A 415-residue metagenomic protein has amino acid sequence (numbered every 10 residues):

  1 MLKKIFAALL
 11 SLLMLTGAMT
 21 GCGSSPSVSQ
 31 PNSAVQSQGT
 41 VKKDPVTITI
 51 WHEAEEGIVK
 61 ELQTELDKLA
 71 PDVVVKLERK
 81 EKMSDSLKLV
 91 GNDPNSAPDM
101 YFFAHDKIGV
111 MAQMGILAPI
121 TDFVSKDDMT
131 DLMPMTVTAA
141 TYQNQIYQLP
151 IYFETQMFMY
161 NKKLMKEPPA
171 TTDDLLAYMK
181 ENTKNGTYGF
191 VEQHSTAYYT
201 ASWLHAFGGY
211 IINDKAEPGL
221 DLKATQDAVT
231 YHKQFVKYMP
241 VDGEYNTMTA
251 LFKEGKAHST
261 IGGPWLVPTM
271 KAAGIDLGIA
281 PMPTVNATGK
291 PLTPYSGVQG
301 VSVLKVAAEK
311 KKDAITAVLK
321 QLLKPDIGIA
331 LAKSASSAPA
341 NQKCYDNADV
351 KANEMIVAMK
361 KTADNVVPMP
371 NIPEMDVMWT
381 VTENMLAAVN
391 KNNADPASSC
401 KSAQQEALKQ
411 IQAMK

Functional and structural regions predicted by a protein language model:
K4-A8, T20-I108, N286-G289, K310-D313 (+3 more regions): Conserved N-terminal structural module of periplasmic/extracytoplasmic solute-binding proteins
V35-S37, H105-M157, E167, T172-L176 (+3 more regions): Hinge/lid segment of periplasmic solute-binding proteins
E65-L132, A170, H258-S259, T269 (+2 more regions): Extracytoplasmic "Venus flytrap"/periplasmic binding protein-like
K68-L69, Q234-P240, K271-A335: Extracytoplasmic/periplasmic substrate-recognition and gating elements
K88-L89, S96-D99, D127-Y160, Y188-G189 (+2 more regions): A structural signal for short loop-to-beta-strand junctions that line the ligand-binding cleft of periplasmic/secreted
Y147-Q156, D174-P218, A224-T225, A257: Extracytoplasmic/periplasmic solute-binding protein
Y178-M179, E217-E244: Glycine-centered hinge/linker elements that transmit conformational signals in sensory and ligand-binding systems
A332-N384, A388, Q412-M414: Long, aromatic- and glycine/proline-rich binding clefts that accommodate carbohydrate-like moieties
